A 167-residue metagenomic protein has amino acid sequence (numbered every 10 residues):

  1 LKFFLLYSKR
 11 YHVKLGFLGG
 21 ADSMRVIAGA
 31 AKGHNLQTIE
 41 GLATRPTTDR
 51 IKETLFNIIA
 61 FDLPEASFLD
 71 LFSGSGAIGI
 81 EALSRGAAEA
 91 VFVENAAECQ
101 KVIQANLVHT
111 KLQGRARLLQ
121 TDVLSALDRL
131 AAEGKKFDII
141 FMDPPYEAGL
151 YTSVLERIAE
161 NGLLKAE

Functional and structural regions predicted by a protein language model:
F3-E167: Class I S-adenosyl-L-methionine-dependent methyltransferase catalytic core
